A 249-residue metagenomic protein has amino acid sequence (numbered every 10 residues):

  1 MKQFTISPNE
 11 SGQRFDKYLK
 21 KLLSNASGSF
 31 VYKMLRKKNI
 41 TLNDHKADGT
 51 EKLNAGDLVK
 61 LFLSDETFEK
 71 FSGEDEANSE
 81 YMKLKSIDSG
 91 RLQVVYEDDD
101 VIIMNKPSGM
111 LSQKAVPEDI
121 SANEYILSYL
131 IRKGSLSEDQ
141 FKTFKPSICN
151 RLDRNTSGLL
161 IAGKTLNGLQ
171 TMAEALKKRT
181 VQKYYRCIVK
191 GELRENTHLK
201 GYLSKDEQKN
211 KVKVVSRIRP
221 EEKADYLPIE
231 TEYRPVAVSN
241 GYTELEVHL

Functional and structural regions predicted by a protein language model:
M1-L249: RNA pseudouridine synthases
